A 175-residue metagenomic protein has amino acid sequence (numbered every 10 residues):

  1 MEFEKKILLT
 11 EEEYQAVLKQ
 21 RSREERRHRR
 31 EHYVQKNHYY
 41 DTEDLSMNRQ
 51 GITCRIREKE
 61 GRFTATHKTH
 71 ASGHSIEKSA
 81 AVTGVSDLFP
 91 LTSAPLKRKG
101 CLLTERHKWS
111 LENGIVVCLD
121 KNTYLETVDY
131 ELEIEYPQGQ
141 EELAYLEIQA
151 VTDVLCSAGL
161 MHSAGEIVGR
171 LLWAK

Functional and structural regions predicted by a protein language model:
M1-K175: Phosphate-end processing signature that detects enzymes handling 5′-triphosphorylated RNA and polyphosphate
